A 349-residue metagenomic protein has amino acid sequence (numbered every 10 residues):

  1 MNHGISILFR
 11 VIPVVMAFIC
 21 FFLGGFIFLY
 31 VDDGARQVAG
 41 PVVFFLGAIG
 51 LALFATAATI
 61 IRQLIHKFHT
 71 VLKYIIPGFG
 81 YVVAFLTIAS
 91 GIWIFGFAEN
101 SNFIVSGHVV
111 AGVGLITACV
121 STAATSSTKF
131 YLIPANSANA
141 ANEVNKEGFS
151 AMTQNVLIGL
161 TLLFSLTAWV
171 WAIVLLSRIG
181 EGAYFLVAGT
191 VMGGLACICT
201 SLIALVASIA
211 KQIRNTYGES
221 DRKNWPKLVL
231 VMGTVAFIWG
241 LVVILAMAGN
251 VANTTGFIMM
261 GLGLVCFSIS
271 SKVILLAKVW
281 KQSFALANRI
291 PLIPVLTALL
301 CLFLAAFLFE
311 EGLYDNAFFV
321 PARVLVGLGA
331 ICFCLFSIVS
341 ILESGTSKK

Functional and structural regions predicted by a protein language model:
M1-H3, S137, L342-K349: Short, charged juxtamembrane terminal tails flanking transmembrane helices
S6-Y30, G40-Q63, K73-A98, I104-L132 (+5 more regions): Alpha-helical transmembrane segments and immediately adjacent membrane-interfacial amphipathic helices
D33: FAD-binding core/adjacent interface of flavoenzyme oxidoreductases
V38, F68-V71, T216-R222: Short juxtamembrane and helix-loop transition motifs at transmembrane-helix boundaries in membrane proteins
H69, T125, N139-N142: Glycine-centered signal
I133-F149, Y217: Membrane-interfacial, low-structure loops and terminal tails that flank and connect transmembrane helices in multi-pass
